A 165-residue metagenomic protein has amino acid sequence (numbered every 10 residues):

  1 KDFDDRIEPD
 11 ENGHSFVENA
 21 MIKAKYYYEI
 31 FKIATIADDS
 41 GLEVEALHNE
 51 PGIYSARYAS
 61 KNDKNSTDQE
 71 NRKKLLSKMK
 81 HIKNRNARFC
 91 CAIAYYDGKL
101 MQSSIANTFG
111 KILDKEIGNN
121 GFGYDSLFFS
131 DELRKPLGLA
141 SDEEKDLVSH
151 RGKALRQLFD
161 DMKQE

Functional and structural regions predicted by a protein language model:
D2-E165: Anionic-ligand binding patches
